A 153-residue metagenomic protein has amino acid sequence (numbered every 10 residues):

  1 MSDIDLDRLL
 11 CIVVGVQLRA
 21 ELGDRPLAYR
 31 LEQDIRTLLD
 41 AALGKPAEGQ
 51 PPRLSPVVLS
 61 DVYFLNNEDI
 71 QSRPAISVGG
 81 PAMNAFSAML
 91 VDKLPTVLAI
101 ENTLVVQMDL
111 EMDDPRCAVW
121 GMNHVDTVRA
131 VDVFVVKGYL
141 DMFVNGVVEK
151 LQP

Functional and structural regions predicted by a protein language model:
M1-P153: Solvent-exposed alpha-helical segments and adjacent loops that form catalytic or protein-interaction surfaces
